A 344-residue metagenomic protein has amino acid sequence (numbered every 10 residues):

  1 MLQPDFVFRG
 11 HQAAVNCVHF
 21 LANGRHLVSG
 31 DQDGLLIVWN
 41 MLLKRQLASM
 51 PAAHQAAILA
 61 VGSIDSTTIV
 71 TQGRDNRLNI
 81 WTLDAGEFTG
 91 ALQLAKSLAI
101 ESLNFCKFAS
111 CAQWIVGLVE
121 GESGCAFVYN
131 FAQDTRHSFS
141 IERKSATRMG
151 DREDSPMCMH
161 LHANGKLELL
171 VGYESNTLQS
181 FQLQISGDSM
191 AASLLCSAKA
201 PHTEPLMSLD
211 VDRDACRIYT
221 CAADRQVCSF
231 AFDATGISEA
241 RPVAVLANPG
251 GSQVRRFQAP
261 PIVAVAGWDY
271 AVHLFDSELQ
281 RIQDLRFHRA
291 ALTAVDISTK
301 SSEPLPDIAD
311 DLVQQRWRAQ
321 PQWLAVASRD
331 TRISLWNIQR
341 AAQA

Functional and structural regions predicted by a protein language model:
P4-G10, Q46-A53, L94-A99, S138-I141 (+5 more regions): Short C-terminal beta-strands that terminate individual repeats in beta-propeller domains, predominantly WD40 blades
A13-F20, Q55-G62, S102-S110, R148-H162 (+3 more regions): Canonical WD40 repeat/beta-propeller blade segments in eukaryotic WD-repeat proteins
G24, S66, A112-W114, G165-K166 (+4 more regions): Conserved loop/turn motif of beta-propeller repeat scaffolds
L27, I69, I115-V116, L169 (+3 more regions): Hydrophobic beta-strand positions that form the internal "hydrophobic ladder" of WD40/Gbeta-like beta-propeller blades
S29-D33, Q72-D75, L118-S123, G172-S175 (+3 more regions): Conserved strand-to-loop turn within each blade of WD40 beta-propeller repeats
L36-N40, L78-L83, A126-N130, L178-Q182 (+3 more regions): WD40-repeat beta-propellers
T82-T89, F131-R136, Q182-M190, A231-S238 (+2 more regions): Short loop/turn segments immediately following beta-strands, especially the blade-tip and inter-blade linker loops
V295-T299, R318-A344: Blade-level signature of beta-propeller repeat domains, shared across WD40, Kelch, NHL, RCC1 and BNR/Asp-box propellers
